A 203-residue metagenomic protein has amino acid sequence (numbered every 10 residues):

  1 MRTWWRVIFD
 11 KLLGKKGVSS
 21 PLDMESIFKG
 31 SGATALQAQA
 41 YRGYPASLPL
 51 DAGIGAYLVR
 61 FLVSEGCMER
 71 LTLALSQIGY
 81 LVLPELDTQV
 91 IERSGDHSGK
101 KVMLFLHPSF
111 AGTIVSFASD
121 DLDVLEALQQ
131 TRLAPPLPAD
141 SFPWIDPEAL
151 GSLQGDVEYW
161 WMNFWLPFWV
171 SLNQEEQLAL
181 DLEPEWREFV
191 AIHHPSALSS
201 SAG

Functional and structural regions predicted by a protein language model:
R2-G203: Polar/charged low-complexity regulatory segments
